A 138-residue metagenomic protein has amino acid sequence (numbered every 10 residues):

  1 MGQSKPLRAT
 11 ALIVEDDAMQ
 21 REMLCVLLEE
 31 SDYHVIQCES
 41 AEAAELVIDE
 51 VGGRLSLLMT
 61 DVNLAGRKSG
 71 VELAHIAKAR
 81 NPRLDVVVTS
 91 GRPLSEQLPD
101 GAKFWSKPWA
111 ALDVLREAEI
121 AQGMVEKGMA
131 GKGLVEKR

Functional and structural regions predicted by a protein language model:
M1-L12, A18-M19, C25, R54 (+3 more regions): Non-catalytic signal-transmission and effector/linker regions of two-component phosphorelay proteins
A18-I36: Two-component/phosphorelay signaling modules centered on CheY-like receiver
Q37-L57: Acidic, metal-coordinating helix/loop segments flanking the phosphotransfer/catalytic sites of two-component signaling
S40, K68-L73: Acidic catalytic/metal-coordinating carboxylates
D61-V62: Active-site residues of response regulator receiver
V71-R83: Short amphipathic alpha-helix used as the core "switch/output" element in two-component signaling
I76, Q97-W109: As written
